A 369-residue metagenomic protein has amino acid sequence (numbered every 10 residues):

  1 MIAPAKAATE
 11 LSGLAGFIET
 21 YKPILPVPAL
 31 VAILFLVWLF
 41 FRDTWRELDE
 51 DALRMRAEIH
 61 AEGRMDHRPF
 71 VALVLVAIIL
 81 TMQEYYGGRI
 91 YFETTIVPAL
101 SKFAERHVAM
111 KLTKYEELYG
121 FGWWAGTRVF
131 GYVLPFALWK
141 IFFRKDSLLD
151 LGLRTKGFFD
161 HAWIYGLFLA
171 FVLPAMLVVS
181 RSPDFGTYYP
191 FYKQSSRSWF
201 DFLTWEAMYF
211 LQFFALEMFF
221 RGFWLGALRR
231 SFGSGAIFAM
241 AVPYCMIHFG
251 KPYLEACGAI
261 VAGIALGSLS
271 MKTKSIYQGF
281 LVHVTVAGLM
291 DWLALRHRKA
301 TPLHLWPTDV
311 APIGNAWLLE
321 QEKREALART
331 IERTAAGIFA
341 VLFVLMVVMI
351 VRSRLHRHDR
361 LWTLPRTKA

Functional and structural regions predicted by a protein language model:
M1-S147, A294-A369: N-terminal, membrane-interfacial amphipathic/helix-forming hydrophobic leader that caps and precedes the first
L25-P26, H67-L75, W123, T127 (+9 more regions): Alpha-helical transmembrane segments of integral membrane proteins
A57-G63, G152-G157, L225-R230, K274: Membrane-interface helix-boundary motifs at transmembrane edges
A77-Y85, A170-V179, A241-F249, V284-R296: Aromatic-anchored segments of alpha-helical transmembrane domains
W124-F143, K156-F185, F191-F249: Function-critical hydrophobic alpha-helical transmembrane segments in multi-pass membrane proteins
L148, R221, L225, G263-G267: Interfacial helix-capping/hinge residues at the ends of transmembrane alpha-helices
L149-G152, Y188: Short, hydrophobic secondary-structure boundary micro-motifs
I237-A241, M246-I247, L254-G337: Functionally important transmembrane alpha-helices
